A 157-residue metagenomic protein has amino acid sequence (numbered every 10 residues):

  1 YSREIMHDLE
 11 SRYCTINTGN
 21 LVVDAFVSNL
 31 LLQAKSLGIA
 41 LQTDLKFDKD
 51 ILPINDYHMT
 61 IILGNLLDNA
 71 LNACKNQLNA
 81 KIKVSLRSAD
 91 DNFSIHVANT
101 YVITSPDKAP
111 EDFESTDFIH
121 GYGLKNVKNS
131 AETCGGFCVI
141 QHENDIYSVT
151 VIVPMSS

Functional and structural regions predicted by a protein language model:
R3-H7, G19-L37: Short beta-to-alpha transition helix within the HATPase_c
T15, G19, A40-I62: Conserved short strand/loop->alpha-helix "switch" segment adjacent to the catalytic nucleotide/phosphoryl-transfer site
D56-A80, S130: Conserved ATP-binding N-box helix of the HATPase_c
K81-D91: Short beta-strand/loop element within the Bergerat-fold HATPase_c
F93-K125: Glycine-rich/acidic phosphate-handling loop/turn and adjacent ATP-lid/helix of nucleotide-binding kinase/ATPase domains
I103, E143-T150: Glycine-rich nucleotide-binding loop
N126-G135: Conserved glycine-/histidine-rich ATP-lid loop and adjacent helix of the Bergerat-fold HATPase_c
C134-D145: Glycine-rich ATP-binding loops of the HATPase_c
